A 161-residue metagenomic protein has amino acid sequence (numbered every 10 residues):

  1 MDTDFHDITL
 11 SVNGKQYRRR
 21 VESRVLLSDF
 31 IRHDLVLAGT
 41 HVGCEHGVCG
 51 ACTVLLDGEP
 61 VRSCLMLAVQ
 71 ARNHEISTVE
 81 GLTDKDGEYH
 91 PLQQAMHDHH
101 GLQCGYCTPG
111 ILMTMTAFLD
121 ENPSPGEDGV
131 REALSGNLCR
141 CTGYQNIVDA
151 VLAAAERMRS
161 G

Functional and structural regions predicted by a protein language model:
M1-G161: Signature of N-terminal electron-transfer/Fe-S-associated modules in redox systems
